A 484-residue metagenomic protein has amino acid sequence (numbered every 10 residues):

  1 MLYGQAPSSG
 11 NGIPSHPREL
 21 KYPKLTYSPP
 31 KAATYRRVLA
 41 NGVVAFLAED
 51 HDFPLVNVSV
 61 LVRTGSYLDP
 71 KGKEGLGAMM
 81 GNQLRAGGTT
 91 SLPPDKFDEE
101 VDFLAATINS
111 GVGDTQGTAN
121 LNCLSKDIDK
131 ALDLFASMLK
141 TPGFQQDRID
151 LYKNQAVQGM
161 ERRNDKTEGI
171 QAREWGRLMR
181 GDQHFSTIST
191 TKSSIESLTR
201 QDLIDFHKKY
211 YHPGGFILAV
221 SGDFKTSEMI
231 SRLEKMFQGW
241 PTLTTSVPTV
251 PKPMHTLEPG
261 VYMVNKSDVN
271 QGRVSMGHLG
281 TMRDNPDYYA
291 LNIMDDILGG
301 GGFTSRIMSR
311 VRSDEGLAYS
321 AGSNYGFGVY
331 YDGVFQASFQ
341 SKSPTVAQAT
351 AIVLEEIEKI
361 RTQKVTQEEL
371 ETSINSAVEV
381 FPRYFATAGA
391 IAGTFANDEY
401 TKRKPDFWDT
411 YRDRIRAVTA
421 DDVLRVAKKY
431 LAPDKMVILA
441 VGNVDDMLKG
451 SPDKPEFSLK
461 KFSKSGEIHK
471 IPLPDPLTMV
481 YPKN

Functional and structural regions predicted by a protein language model:
L2-L20, I188, I217-M282, A440-K483: An aromatic/glycine/proline-enriched structural segment found at the starts of mature extracellular/organellar domains
A6-S15, L92, F97-F206, G260 (+3 more regions): Acidic/histidine-enriched segments that form metal/cofactor-coordinating and catalytic pocket/exosite environments
G12-R37, R177-F216, T244, P248-P253 (+3 more regions): Histidine-acidic residue clusters that define the catalytic metal-binding segment of zinc metallopeptidase domains
K21-S59: Mature N-terminal segment immediately following signal peptide/propeptide cleavage in secreted/periplasmic
G42, V60, A78-M80, V101 (+16 more regions): Buried hydrophobic packing residues in well-ordered domains
S59-N122, F185-S189, G301-Y319, V329: M16/MPP (pitrilysin/insulinase) zinc-metallopeptidase core fold and M16-derived inactive scaffolds
Q155-E174, K252-Q271, S309-A318, D332 (+4 more regions): Short acidic/His-enriched helical or mixed secondary-structure segments at domain edges of catalytic enzymes and some
R361, Y384, E399, R403-K435 (+2 more regions): C-terminal soluble interaction/assembly domains
